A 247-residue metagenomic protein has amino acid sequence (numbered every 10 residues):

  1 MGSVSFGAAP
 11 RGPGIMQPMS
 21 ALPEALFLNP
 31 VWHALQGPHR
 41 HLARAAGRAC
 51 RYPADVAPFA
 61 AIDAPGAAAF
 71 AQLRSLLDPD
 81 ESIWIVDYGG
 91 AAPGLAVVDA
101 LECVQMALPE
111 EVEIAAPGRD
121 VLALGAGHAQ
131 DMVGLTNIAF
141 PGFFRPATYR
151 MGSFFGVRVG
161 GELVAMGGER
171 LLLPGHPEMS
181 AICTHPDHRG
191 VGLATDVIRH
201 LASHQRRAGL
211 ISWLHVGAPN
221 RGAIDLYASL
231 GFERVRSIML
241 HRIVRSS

Functional and structural regions predicted by a protein language model:
G7, P13-F27, P109-G142: Short amphipathic alpha-helix that is part of the acyltransferase structural core
G12-A91: N-terminal charged segments
A60-A64, I182-R189: A short, internal acetyl-CoA/4′-phosphopantetheine-binding micro-motif in the GNAT/acyltransferase core
A69-L73, G190-Q205, I224-S229: Conserved acetyl-CoA-binding loop-helix of GNAT-fold acetyltransferases
I85-G90, H204, W213-I224, L240-S247: Conserved beta-strand-loop-alpha-helix junction that forms the acyl-donor binding cleft
A91-L95, T195, A218-R236: Conserved active-site alpha-helix within GNAT-family acetyltransferase domains
V98-L108, H215, E233-S247: Conserved catalytic-core motifs of GNAT/GCN5-like acyltransferases
F143-S153, R158-T184: A conserved beta-strand-loop-helix scaffold within acyl/acetyltransferase catalytic domains
